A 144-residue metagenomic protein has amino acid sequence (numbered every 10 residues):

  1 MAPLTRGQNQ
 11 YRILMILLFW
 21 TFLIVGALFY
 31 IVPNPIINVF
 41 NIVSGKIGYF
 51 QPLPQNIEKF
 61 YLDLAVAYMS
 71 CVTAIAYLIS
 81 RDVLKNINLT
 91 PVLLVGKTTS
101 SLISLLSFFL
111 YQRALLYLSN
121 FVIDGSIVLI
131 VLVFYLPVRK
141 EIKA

Functional and structural regions predicted by a protein language model:
M1-Q8: Short, Lys/Arg-rich, polar N-terminal cytosolic tail immediately upstream of the first transmembrane signal-anchor
R12-K59: Membrane-helix boundary elements
I24-V25, G48-S80, L94-T98: Core segments of alpha-helical transmembrane spans in multipass integral membrane proteins
T73-T90, F108: Juxtamembrane helix-break-helix junctions at the cytosolic face of small multi-pass alpha-helical membrane proteins
N88, V92, Q112-I123: Non-cytosolic membrane-interface motifs at loop->transmembrane helix junctions
N88-L105: Hydrophobic alpha-helical membrane segments
S101-S119, P137: Membrane-helix boundary connector in multi-pass membrane proteins
S126-A144: Membrane-water interface at the C-terminal end of transmembrane alpha helices
